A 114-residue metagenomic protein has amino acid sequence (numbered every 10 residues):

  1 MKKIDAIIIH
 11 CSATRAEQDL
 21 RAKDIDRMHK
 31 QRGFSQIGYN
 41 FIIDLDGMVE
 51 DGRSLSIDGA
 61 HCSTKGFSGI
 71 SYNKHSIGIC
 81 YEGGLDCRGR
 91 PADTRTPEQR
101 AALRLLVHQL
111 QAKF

Functional and structural regions predicted by a protein language model:
K2-F114: Active-site-adjacent loop/helix surface patches within enzyme catalytic domains that shape the substrate-binding cleft
